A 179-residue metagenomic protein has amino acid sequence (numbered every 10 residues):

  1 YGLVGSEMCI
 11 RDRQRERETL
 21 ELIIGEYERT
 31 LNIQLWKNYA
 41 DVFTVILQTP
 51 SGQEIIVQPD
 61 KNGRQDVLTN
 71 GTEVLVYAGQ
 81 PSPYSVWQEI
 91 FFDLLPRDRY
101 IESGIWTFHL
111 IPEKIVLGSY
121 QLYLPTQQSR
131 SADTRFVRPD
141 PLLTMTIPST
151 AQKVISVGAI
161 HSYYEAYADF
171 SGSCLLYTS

Functional and structural regions predicted by a protein language model:
Y1-G5, Y177: Single conserved hydrophobic/aromatic residue that forms the stacking wall/gate of nucleotide- or nucleobase-binding
E7-R11, Y120-Y123: Short acidic, glycine/serine/threonine-rich loops at helix termini
I10-F91, L95-Y100, I111, V137-S179: Extracellular S/T/G-rich loop segment that most often corresponds to the catalytic His/Ser-adjacent loop
E102-W106: A glycine-anchored, Pro-Gly-centered beta-turn/N-cap motif
P112-L122: Short acidic/polar inter-strand loop motif in beta-rich domains
Q127-P141: Low-complexity, Pro/Ser/Thr- and charge-rich linker/hinge segments at domain boundaries
